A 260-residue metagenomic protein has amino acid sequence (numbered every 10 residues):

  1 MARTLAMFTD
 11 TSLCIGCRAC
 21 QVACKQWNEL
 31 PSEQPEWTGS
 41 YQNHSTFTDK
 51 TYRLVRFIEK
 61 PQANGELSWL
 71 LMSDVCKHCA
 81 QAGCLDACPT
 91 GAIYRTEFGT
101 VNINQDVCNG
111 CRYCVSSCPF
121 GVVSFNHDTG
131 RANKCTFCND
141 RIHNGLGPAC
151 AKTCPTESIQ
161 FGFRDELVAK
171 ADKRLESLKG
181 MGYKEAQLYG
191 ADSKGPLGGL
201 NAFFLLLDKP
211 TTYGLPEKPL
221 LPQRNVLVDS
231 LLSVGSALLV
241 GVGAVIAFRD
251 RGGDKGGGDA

Functional and structural regions predicted by a protein language model:
M1-A260: Non-ligating segments of multi-cofactor redox enzymes
